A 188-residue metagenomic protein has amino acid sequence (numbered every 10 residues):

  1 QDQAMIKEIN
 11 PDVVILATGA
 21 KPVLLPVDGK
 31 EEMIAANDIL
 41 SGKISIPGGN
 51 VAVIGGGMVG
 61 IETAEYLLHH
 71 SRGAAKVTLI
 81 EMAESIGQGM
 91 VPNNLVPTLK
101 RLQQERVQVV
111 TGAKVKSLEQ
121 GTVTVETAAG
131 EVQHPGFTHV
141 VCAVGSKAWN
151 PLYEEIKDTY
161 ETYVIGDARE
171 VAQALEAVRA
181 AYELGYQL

Functional and structural regions predicted by a protein language model:
Q1-M90, E126-L188: Rossmann-like dinucleotide/flavin-binding elements
Q1-Q3, Q103-L118: A conserved beta-strand/loop element that lines the FAD pocket in flavoprotein oxidoreductases
N94-V96: Alpha-helical protein-protein interaction modules
V110, T124-E126: A general beta-strand register signal
E119-V123: Short, hydrophobic/aromatic-rich segments at coil-to-beta transitions
